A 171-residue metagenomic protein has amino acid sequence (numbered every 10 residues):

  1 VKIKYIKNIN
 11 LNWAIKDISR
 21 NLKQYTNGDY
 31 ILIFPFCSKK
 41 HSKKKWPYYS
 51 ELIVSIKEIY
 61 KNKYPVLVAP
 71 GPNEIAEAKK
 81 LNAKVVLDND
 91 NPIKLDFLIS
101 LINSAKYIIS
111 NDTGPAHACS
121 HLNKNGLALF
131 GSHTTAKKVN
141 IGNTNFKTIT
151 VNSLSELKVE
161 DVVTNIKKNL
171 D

Functional and structural regions predicted by a protein language model:
V1-S42: Mid-sequence helix-capping/hinge segment at a functional interface
I18-T26, I56, A76-N82, T148-V151 (+1 more regions): Alpha-helix C-terminal capping segments
C37-K40, N73-E74, S132-T134: Short, solvent-exposed loop/turn segments at secondary-structure junctions
K40-V54: A conserved mid-protein helix/loop that constitutes part of the nucleotide-sugar donor-binding site
S50-L127, G131: Donor-binding and catalytic core of enzymes assembling or modifying cell-surface/extracellular glycoconjugates
H117-D171: Nucleotide-sugar donor-binding patch of glycosyltransferase catalytic domains
